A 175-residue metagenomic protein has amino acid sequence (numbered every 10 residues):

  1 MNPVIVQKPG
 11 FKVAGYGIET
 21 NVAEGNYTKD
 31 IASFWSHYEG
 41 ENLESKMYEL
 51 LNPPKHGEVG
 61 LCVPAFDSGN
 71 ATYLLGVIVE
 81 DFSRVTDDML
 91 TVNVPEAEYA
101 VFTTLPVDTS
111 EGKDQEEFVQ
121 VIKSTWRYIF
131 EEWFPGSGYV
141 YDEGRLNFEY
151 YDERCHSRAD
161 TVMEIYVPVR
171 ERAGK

Functional and structural regions predicted by a protein language model:
M1-K175: A solvent-exposed interaction/effector surface
